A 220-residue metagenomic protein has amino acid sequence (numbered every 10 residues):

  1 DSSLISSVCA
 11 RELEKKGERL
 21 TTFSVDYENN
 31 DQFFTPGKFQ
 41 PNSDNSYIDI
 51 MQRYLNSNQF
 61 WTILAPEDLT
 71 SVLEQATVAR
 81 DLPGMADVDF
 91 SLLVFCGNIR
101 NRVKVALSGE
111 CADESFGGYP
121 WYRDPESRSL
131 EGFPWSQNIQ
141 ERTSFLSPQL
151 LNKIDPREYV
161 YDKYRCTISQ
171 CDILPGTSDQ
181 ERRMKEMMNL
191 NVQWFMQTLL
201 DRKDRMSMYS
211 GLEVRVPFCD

Functional and structural regions predicted by a protein language model:
D1-G176, R182-M187, L199-C219: ATP-dependent adenylate-handling active sites, centered on carboxylate activation for C-N bond formation
M196: Phosphate/pyrophosphate-binding loops and the adjoining catalytic core of nucleotide-dependent enzymes
